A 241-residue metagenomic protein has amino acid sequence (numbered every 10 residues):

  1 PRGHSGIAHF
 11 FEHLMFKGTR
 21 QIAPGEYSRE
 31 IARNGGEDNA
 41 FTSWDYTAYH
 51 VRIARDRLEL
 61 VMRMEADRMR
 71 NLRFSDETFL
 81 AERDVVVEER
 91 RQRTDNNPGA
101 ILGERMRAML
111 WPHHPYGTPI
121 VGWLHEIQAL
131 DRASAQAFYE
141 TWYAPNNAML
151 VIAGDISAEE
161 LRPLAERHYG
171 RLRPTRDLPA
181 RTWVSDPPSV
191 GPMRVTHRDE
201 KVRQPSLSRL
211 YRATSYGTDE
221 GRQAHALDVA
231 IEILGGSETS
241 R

Functional and structural regions predicted by a protein language model:
P1, N71, A158-E159, T175 (+1 more regions): Short beta-strands and strand-coil junctions in structured, solvent-facing domains, enriched
P1-I31, E220-L234: Active/ligand-binding-proximal structured segments within catalytic/core domains that scaffold catalytic residues
F11, V61, E65, M106 (+1 more regions): Short alpha-helical scaffolding segments that buttress acidic/His motifs in well-ordered protein cores
K17-Q21, R52-R83, L234-E238: M16/insulysin-pitrilysin zinc metalloprotease superfamily fold
A23-R57, R93-N147, R171-E220, E232-R241: Non-catalytic beta-strand/loop surface segments
E77-A81, N97-E104, P163: Non-catalytic accessory/assembly modules
R83, A133-H168: Non-catalytic, conformational "gating/processing" segments within enzyme and secreted inhibitor domains
